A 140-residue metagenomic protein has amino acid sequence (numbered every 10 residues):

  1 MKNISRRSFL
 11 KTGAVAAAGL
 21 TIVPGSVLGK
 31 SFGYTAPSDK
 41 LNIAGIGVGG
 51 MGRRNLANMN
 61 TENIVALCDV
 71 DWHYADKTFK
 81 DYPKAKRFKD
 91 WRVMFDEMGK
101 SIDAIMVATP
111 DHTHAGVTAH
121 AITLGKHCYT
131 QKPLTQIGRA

Functional and structural regions predicted by a protein language model:
M1-A17: N-terminal secretory signal peptides and thylakoid transit peptides that target proteins across membranes
K2-N3, C68, R87: A structural signal for short, well-ordered beta-strand elements
R6-R7, M51, H114, K132: Short, cationic motifs built from Arg/Lys/His that form the positively charged side of catalytic pockets
F9, R53, A75, D96 (+1 more regions): Conserved protein kinase catalytic core
G13-Y82: N-terminal Rossmann-like dinucleotide-binding module
A85-R139: Beta-loop-alpha module in the N-terminal Rossmann-like domain of NAD(P)-dependent dehydrogenases, especially those
